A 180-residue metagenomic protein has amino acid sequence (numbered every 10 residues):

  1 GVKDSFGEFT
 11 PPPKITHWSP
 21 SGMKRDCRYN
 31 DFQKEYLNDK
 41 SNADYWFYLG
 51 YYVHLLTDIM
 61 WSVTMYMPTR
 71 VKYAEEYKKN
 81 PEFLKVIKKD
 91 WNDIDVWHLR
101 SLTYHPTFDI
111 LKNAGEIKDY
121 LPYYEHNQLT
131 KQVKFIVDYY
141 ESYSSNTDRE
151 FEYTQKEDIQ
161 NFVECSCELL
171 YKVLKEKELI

Functional and structural regions predicted by a protein language model:
G1-I180: N-terminal leader/auxiliary helical segments
